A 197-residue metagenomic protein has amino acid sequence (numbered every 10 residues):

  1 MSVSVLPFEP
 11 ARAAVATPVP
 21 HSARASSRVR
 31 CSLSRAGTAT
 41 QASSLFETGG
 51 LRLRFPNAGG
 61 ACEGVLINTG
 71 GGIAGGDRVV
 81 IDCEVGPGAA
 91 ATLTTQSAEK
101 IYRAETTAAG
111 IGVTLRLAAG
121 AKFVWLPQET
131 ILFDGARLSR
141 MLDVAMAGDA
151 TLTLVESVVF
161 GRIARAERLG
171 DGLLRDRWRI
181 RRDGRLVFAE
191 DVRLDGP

Functional and structural regions predicted by a protein language model:
V5-F8, V15-P197: Conserved beta-strand/loop scaffold segments within soluble protein domains that form the structured core and edges
